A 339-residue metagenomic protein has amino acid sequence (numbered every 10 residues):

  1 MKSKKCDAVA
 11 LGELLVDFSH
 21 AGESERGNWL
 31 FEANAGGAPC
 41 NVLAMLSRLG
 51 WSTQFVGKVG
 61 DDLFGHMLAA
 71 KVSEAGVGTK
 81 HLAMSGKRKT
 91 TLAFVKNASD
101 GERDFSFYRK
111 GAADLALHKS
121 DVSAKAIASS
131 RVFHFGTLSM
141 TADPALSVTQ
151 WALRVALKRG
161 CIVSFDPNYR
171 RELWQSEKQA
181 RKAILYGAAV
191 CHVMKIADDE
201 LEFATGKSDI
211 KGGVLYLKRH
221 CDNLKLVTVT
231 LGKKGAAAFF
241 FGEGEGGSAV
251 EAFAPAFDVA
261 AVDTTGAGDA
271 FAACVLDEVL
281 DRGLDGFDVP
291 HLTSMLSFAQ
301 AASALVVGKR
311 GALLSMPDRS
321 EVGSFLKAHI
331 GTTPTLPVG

Functional and structural regions predicted by a protein language model:
M1-G78, T335-G339: Glycine-rich phosphate/adenosyl-contacting loop at the front of the ribokinase-like
K2-D7, R154-V155, S208-G339: Conserved phosphate-binding/catalytic region of the ribokinase-like
L11, L15, S164-F165, K195 (+1 more regions): Generic enzyme active-site microenvironment
F18, S106, D143, A204 (+3 more regions): Residues that scaffold the ATP/ADP-binding catalytic core of kinase and kinase-like folds
S52-T137, G323-G339: Conserved N-terminal subdomain of the carbohydrate kinase-like
T91, A113, T137-T141, S303 (+1 more regions): Glycine-rich phosphate/pyrophosphate-binding beta-alpha loops
K125-A126, Y186-G187, H220: Structural alpha-helical scaffold elements that stabilize or flank donor/cofactor-binding regions in carbohydrate
V132, L138-Y216, L224, K234-G235 (+1 more regions): Conserved beta-alpha-beta core of the PfkB/ribokinase-like small-molecule kinase fold
